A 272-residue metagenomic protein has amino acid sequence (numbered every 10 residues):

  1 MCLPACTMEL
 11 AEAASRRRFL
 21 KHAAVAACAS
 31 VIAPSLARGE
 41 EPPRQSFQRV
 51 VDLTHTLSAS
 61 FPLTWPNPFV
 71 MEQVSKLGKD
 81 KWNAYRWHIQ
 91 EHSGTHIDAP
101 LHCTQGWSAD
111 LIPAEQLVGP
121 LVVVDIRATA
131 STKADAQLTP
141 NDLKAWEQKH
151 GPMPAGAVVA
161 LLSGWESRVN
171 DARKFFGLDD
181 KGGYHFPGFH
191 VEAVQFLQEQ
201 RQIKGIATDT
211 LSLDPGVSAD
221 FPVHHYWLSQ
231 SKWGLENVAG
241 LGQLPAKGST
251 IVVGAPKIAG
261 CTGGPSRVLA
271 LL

Functional and structural regions predicted by a protein language model:
C2-S35, E40-L272: Active-/binding-site microenvironments in catalytic and ligand-binding cores
